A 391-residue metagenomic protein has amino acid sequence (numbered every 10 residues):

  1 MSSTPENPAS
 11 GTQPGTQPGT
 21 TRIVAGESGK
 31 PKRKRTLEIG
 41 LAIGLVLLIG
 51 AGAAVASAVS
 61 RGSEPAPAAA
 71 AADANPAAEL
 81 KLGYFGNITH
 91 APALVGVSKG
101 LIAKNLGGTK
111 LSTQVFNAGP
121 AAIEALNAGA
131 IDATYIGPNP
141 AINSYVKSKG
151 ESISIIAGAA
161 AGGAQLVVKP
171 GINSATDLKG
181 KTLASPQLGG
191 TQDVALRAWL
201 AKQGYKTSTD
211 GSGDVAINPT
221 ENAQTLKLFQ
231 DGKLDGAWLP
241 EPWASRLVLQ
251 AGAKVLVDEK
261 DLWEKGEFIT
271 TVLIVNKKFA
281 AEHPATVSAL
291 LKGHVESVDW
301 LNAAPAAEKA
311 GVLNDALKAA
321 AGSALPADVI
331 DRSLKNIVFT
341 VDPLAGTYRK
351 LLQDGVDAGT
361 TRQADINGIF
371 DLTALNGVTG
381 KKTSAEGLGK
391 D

Functional and structural regions predicted by a protein language model:
M1-E79, A385-D391: Short, low-complexity disordered leader/linker segments with a strong preference for bacterial N-terminal type II
K34-T36, S60-N218, D235-W238, L256: Short, glycine-/small- and polar/acidic-enriched structural segments that line small-molecule recognition paths
T89, S98, A118, A122 (+10 more regions): Stable alpha-helical elements in mature extracytoplasmic
A103-G108, S208-G211, D261-K265, L334-P343: Short, solvent-exposed loop/beta-turn-alpha elements that line the ligand-binding surface or hinge of extracytoplasmic
G211-D214, N218, Q224-L317: Pocket-lining segment of extracytoplasmic ligand-binding domains
A281-R362: Secondary-structure end/capping motifs
L352-D391: Conserved C-terminal helix/tail region of periplasmic/extracytoplasmic solute-binding proteins
